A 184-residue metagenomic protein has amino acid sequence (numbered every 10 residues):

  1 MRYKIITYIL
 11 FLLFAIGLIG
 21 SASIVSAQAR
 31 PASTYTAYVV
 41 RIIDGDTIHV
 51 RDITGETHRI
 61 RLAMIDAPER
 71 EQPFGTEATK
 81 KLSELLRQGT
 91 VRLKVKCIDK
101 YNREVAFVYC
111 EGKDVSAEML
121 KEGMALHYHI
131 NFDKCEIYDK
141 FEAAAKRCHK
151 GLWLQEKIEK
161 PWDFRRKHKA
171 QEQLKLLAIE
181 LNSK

Functional and structural regions predicted by a protein language model:
R2-L12, G17-K184: Small beta-barrel nucleic-acid-binding modules, primarily SNase/OB-fold domains and secondarily Tudor-like barrels
